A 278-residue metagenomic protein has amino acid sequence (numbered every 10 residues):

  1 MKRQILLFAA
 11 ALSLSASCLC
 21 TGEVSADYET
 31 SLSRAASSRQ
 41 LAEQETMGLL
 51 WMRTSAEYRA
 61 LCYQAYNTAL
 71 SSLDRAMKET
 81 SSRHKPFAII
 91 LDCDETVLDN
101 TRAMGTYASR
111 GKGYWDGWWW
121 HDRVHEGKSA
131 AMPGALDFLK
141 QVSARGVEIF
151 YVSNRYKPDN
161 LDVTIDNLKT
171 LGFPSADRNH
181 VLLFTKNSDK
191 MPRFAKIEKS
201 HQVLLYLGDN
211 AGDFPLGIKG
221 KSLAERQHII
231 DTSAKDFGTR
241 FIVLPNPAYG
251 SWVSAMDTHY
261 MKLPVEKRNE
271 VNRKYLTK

Functional and structural regions predicted by a protein language model:
M1-Q4: Positively charged n-region of N-terminal signal peptides that target proteins for export
A9-S17: Bacterial N-terminal signal peptides
A16-L91, D257-K278: Non-catalytic pre-domain segments flanking phosphatase-related domains
W51-C62, H121-S129, F150-Y156, L182-F184: Second-shell loop/turn segments in exported
A56, L161-K278: C-terminal cap/substrate-recognition subdomain and adjoining C-terminal extension of metal-dependent phosphatase-like
E79-P86, V97-S129: Active-site neighborhood of HAD-like aspartate-dependent phosphohydrolases
A88-L91, L98-D99, E148-S153, L182 (+2 more regions): Structural recognition of the beta-strand scaffold that forms the well-ordered cores of secreted hydrolase catalytic
E95, A135-L168: Substrate-recognition element of Asp-dependent hydrolases with the DxDx(T/V) motif
